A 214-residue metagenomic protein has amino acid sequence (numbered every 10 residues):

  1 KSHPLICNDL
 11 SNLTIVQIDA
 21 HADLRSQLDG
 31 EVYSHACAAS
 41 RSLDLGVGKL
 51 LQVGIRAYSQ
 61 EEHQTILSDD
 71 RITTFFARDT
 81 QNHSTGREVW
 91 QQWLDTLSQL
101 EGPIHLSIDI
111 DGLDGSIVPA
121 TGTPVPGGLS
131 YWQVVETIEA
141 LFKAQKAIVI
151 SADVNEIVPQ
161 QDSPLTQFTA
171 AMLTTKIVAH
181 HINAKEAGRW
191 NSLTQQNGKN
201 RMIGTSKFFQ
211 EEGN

Functional and structural regions predicted by a protein language model:
K1-N214: Conserved alpha-helical scaffold segments that buttress catalytic/binding sites
